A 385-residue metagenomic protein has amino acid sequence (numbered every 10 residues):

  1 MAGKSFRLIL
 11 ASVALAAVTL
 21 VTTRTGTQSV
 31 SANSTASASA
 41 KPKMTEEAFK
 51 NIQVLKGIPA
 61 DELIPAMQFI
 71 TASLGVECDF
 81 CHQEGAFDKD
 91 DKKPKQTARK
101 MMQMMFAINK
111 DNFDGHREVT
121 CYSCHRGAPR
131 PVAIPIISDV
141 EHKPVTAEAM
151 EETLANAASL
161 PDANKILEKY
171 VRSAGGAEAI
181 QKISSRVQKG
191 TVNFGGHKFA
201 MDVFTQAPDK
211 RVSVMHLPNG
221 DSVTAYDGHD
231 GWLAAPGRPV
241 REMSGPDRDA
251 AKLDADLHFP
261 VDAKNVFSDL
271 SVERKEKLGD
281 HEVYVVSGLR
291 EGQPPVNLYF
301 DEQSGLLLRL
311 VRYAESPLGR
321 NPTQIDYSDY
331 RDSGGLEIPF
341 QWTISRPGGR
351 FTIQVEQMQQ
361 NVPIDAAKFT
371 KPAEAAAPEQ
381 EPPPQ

Functional and structural regions predicted by a protein language model:
L10-V21: Bacterial N-terminal signal peptides
P42-F80, A163-G190: Mature N-terminal segment immediately following signal peptide/propeptide cleavage in secreted/periplasmic
G75-G85, E118-A128: The canonical Cys-X-X-Cys-His
G85-A107, A133-A147: Gly/Gly-Pro-rich "capping" loops immediately C-terminal to redox-active cysteine motifs in periplasmic/lumenal
V140-A200, E374-Q385: N-terminal cleavable signal peptides for secretion/export
E168-P239, S268-K277, R290: N-terminal mature ectodomain segment of secretory-pathway/periplasmic proteins
P218-G220, G279-A375: Gly/Pro-enriched, hydrophobic low-complexity segments that function as extracytoplasmic propeptides/linkers
L233-H258: Acidic/charged, solvent-exposed loop-and-adjacent secondary-structure segments enriched in E/D, K/R, S/T, and G/P
